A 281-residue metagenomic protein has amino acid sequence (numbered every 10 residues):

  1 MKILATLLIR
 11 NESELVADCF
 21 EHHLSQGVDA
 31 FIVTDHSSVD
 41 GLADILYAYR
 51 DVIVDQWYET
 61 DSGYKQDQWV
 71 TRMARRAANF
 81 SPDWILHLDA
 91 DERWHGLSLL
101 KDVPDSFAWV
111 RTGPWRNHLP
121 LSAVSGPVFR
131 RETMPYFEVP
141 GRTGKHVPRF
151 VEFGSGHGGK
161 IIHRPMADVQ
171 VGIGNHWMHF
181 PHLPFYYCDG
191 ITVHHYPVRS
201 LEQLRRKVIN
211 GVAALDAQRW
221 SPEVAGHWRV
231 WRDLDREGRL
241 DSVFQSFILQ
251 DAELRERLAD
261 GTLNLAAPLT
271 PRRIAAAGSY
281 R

Functional and structural regions predicted by a protein language model:
M1-E21: N-proximal low-complexity "stem/linker" segments adjacent to membrane-targeting elements
E21-A30: Short, acidic, metal-binding catalytic loop of nucleotide-sugar glycosyltransferases
D29, D83, W109: Short acidic/polar active-site loop segments enriched in Thr and Asp
D29-S37, W57-E59: Short beta-strand/loop segment that forms part of the nucleotide-sugar
L42-H87: Active-site-proximal specificity loops/subdomain of glycosyltransferases
D67-T71, H95-R281: Catalytic-site signature of metal-activated, phosphate-bearing donor transferases, centered on the GT-A/GT-A-like
D89-R93: The conserved acidic donor/metal-binding loop of glycosyltransferases
